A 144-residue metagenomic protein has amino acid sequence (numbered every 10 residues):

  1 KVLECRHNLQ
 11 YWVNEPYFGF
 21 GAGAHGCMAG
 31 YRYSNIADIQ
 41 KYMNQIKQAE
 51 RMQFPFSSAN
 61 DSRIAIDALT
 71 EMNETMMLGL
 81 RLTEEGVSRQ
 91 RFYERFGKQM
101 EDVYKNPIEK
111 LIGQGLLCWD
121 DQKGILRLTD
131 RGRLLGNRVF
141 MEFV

Functional and structural regions predicted by a protein language model:
K1-K98, R138: C-terminal scaffold of the Radical SAM
E4-N8, Q114-G115, R131: Short secondary-structure transition/capping segments
R89-Q90, D102-V103, W119: Extended hydrophobic-aromatic, low-complexity segments
G97-G113: Short amphipathic alpha-helical interaction segments
I112-Q122: A short, conserved structural fragment
G124-T129: Minor-groove-contacting beta-hairpin "wing" of winged helix-turn-helix DNA-binding domains
R131-V144: Short, amphipathic alpha-helical interaction segments positioned at domain boundaries
